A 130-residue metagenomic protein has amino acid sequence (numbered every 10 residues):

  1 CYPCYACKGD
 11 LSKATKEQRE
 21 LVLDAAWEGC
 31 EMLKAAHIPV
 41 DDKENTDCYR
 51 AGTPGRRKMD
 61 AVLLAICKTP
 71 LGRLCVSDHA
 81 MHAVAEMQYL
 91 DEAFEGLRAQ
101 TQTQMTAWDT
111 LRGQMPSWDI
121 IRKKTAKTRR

Functional and structural regions predicted by a protein language model:
C1-K13, R19-C30: Active-site-proximal catalytic alpha-helix in oxidoreductases
A6-A14, L71-D78: Helix-loop-beta segment of a Rossmann-like dinucleotide-binding subdomain
L23, W27-R130: NAD(P)-dependent Rossmann-like dehydrogenase/reductase catalytic/cofactor-binding core
